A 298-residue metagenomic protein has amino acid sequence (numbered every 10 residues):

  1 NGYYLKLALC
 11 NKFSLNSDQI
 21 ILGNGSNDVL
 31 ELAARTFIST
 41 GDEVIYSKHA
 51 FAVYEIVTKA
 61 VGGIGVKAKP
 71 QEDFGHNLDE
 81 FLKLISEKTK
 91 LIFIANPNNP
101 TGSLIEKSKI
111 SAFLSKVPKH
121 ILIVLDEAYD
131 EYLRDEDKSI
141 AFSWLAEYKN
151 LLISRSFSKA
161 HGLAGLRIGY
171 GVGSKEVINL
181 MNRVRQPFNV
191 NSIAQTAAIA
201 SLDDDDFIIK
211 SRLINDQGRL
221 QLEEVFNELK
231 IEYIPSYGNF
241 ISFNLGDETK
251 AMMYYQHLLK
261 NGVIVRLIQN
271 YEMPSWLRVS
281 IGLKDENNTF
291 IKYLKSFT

Functional and structural regions predicted by a protein language model:
Y3-E43: Phosphate-binding glycine-rich loop
L7, T36-I94: PLP-dependent aminotransferase-like
N16-I20, T40-E43, K88, H120 (+2 more regions): Short acidic capping loops at alpha-helix termini that bridge into adjacent secondary structure
D18, I153, L229-E232, V263-I268: A short linear hydrophobic-aromatic micro-motif
E72, D216, E228-N261, L277 (+1 more regions): Conserved PLP-binding catalytic core of the aspartate aminotransferase-like
L78-E87, P100-I123, E127-S158: Active-site pre-lysine segment of PLP-dependent enzymes
S108, E248-T249, M253, H257-N261 (+2 more regions): PLP-dependent enzyme catalytic core of the Aspartate aminotransferase-like
N150-I234: PLP-dependent aminotransferase class I/II
